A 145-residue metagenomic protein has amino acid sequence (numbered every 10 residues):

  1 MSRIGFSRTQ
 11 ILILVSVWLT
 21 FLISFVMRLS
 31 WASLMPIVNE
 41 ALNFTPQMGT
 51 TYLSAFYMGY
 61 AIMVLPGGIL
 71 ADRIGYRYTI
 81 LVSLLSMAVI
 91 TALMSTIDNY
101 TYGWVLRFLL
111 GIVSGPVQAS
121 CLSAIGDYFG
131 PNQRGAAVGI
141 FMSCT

Functional and structural regions predicted by a protein language model:
L12-P46: Extracytoplasmic
T20-F25, Y57, T91, N99-G111: Helical-face signature of the major facilitator-like transporter fold
L22, S54-M58, L85, F108 (+1 more regions): Transmembrane alpha-helical cores of Major Facilitator Superfamily
F25, L29, S95, G111-A119: Small-residue-rich segments within alpha-helical transmembrane domains of MFS-like 12-TM solute carriers
L29, Y57-L65: Residue-level signature of mid-helix packing/kink "hotspots" within the transmembrane helices of 12-pass Major
T45-L53: Juxtamembrane helix-start elements in MFS-like secondary transporters
I62-T101: Conserved MFS/SLC helix-loop-helix module at the cytosolic interface between two early adjacent transmembrane helices
L106-C144: Cytoplasmic helix-loop-helix junction between adjacent transmembrane helices in 12-TM secondary transporters
